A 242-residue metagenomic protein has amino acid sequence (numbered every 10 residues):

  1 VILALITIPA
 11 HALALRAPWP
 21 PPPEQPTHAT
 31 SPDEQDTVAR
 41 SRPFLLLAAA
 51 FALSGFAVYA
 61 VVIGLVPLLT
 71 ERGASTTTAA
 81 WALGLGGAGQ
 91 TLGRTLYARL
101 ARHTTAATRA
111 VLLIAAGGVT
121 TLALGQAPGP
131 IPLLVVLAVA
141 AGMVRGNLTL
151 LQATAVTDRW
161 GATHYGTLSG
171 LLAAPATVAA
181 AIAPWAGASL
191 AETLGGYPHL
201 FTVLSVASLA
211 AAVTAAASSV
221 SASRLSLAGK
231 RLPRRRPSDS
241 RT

Functional and structural regions predicted by a protein language model:
V1-I2, S189-A207: A membrane-interface helix-boundary motif in multi-pass transporters
I2-H28, A211-S219: C-terminal membrane-cytosol helix-exit motif in multi-pass small-molecule transporters
P22-L46: Juxtamembrane intracellular "pre-TM" segments in multi-pass secondary transporters
S41-T95: Extracytoplasmic gate region of multi-pass secondary transporters
S75-L83, P130, L134, Y165 (+1 more regions): Juxtamembrane helix-start elements in MFS-like secondary transporters
G86-Q90, T104-A155: C-terminal transmembrane helical hairpin of 12-TM major facilitator-type secondary transporters
G93-A106, A191-E192: Helix-to-loop junctions at the C-terminal end of transmembrane segments in multipass secondary transporters
R159-L194: A late C-terminal transmembrane helix in Major Facilitator Superfamily
